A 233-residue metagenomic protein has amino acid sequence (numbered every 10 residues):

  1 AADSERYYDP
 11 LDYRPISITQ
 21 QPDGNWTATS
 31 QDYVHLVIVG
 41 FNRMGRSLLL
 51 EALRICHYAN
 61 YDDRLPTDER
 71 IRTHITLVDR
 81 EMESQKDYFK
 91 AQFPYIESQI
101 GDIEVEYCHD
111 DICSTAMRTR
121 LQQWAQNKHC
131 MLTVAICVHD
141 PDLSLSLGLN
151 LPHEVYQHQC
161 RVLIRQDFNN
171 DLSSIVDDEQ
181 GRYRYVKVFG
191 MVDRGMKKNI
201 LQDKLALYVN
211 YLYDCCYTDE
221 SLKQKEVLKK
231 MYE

Functional and structural regions predicted by a protein language model:
A1-E233: Cytosolic regulatory regions of ion transport systems
